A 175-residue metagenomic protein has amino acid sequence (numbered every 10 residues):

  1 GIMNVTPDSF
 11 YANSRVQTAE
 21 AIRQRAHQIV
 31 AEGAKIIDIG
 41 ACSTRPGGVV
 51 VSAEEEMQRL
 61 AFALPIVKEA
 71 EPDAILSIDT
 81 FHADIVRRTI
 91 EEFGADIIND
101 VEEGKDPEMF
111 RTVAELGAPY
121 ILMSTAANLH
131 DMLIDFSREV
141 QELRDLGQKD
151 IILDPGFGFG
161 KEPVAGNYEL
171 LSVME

Functional and structural regions predicted by a protein language model:
M3, I29, G33, I37 (+3 more regions): Conserved, mostly hydrophobic/aromatic
N4-Q24, V49-V50, S77, A126-M132: Active-site mouth loops of central-metabolism enzymes
V5-P7, S43-G47, E92-F93, V101-V164: Conserved anion-binding
S9-Y11, I36-A63, F157-E162: Glycine-rich, proline-tolerant flexible connector loops at the mouths of alpha/beta enzymes
T18-I29, F81-V86, M132-E139: Short, acidic/polar
R23, V30, I90-G94, R144: Non-catalytic positions within long, well-ordered alpha-helices that form the structural scaffold/packing of enzyme
R25, I29-V30, A34-I36, Q58-A61 (+4 more regions): Active-site loop-to-helix "anion-binding N-cap" substructures in soluble metabolic enzymes
V49-I78, A83-R88, E115-L122, Y168-E175: Alpha-helix-loop-beta-strand connector modules within alpha/beta enzyme cores
